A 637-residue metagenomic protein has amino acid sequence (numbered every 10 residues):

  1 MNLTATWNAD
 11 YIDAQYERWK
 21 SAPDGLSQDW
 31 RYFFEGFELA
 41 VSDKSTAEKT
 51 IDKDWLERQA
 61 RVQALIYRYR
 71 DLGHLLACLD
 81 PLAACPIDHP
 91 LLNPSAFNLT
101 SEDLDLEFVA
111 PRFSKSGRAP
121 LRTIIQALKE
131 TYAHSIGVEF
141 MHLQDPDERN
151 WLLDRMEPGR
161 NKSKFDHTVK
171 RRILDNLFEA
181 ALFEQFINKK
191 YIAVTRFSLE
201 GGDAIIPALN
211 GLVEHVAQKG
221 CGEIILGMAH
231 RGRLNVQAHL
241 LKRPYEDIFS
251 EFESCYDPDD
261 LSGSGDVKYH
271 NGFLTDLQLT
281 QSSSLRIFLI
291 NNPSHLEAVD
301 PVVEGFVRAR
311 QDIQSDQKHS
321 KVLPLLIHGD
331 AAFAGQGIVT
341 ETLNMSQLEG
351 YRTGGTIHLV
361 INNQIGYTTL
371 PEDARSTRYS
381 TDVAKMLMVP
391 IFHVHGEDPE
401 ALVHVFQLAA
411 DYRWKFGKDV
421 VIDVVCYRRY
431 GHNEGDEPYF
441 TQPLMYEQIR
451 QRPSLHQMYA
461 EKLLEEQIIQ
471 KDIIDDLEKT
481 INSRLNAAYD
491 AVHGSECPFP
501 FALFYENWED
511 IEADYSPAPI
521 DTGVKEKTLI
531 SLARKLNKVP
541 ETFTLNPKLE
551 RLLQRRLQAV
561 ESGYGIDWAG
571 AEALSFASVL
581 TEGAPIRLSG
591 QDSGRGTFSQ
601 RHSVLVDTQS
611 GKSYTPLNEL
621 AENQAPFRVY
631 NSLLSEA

Functional and structural regions predicted by a protein language model:
M1-F37: Subset of Sec-pathway N-terminal targeting signals
F37-I205, C221, L529: Extended, charge-enriched "interface" segments that sit outside catalytic cores
E57-Y67, H74-V109, T123, D147 (+6 more regions): Flexible, glycine-rich loop/tail regions that form catalytic "lids" or insertion modules at the edges of active sites
L182, F186-E246, R551, L557-Q558 (+2 more regions): Active-site pocket-lining segments that scaffold enzyme catalytic pockets across diverse folds
G222-M388, F392, F598-A637: Cofactor-binding active-site loop characterized by glycine-rich and histidine/acidic residues
Q281, R286, Y379-V405, E447 (+1 more regions): Conserved thiamine diphosphate
G366-T377, K385-V421, V425-G431, Y439: Conserved phosphate-handling catalytic cores of large alpha/beta enzymes
